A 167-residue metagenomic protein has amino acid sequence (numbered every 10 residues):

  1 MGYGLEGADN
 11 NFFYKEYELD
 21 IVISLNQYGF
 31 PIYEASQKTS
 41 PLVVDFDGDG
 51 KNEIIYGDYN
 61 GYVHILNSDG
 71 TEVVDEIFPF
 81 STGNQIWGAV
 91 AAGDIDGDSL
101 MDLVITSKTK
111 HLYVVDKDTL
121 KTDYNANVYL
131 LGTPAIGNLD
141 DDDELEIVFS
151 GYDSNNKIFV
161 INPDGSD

Functional and structural regions predicted by a protein language model:
M1-D167: Extracytoplasmic/lumenal domain signature
